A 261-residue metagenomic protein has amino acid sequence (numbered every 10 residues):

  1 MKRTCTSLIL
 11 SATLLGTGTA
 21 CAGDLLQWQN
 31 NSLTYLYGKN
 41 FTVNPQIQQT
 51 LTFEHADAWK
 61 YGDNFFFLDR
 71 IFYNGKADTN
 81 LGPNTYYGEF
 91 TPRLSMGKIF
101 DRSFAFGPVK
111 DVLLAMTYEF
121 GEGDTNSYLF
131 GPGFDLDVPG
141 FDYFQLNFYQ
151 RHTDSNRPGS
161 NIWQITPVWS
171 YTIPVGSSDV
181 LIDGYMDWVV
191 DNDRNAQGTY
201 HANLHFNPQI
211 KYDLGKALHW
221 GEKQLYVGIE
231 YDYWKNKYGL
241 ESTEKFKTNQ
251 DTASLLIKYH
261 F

Functional and structural regions predicted by a protein language model:
M1-Q27: Cleavable N-terminal export/targeting peptides
C21-Q29, Y61-F65, M96-L113, D137-Q145 (+2 more regions): Short loop/turn motifs that connect adjacent beta-strands in outer-membrane beta-barrel proteins
A22-I71: Short glycine/proline- and aromatic-enriched beta-strand/turn motifs that initiate or cap beta-hairpins
Y35-F41, R70-N74, M116-E122, F148-D154 (+3 more regions): Transmembrane beta-strands of outer-membrane beta-barrel pores
V43-I47, N80-Y86, E122-N126, N156-I162 (+2 more regions): Replace "Gram-negative outer membrane beta-barrel proteins" with "bacterial and organellar outer membrane beta-barrel
F53, F90, F130-P132, P167-W169 (+2 more regions): Membrane-embedded beta-strands of outer-membrane beta-barrel proteins, especially the hydrophobic/small aromatic
T153-Q224, Y233-N236, Y259-F261: Outer-membrane beta-barrel transmembrane domain signature
N249-F261: Outer-membrane beta-barrel "beta-signal"
